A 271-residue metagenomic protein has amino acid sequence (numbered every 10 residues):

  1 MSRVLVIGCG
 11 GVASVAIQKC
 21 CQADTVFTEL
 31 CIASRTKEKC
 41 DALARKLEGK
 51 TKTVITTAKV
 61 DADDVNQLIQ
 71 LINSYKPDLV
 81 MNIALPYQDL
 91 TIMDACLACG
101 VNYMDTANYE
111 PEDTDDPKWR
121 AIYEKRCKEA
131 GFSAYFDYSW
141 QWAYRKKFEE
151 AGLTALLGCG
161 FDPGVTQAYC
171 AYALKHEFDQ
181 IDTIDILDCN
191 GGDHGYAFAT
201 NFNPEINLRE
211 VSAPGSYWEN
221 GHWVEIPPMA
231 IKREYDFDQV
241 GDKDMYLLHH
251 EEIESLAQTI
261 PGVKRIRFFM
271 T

Functional and structural regions predicted by a protein language model:
C9-G10: Glycine-rich Rossmann-fold phosphate-binding loop(s) that bind the pyrophosphate of adenine dinucleotide cofactors
A13-S14: N-terminal Rossmann-fold NAD(P) dinucleotide-binding loop
T36-K39: Helix N-cap at the beta1-alpha1 junction of Rossmann-like dinucleotide-binding domains, i.e., the first residues
G49-D64: Rossmann-fold cofactor-recognition segment
D61-P77, Q88: Conserved Rossmann-fold cofactor-binding substructure of NAD(P)-dependent oxidoreductases
I72, D78-N82, Y103-D105: N-terminal Rossmann-like NAD(P) cofactor-binding module of classical short-chain dehydrogenase/reductase
A107-L153: Rossmann-fold NAD(P)-binding glycine/threonine-rich loop
K175-T271: C-terminal catalytic/substrate-binding lobe primarily of soluble NAD(P)-dependent oxidoreductases
